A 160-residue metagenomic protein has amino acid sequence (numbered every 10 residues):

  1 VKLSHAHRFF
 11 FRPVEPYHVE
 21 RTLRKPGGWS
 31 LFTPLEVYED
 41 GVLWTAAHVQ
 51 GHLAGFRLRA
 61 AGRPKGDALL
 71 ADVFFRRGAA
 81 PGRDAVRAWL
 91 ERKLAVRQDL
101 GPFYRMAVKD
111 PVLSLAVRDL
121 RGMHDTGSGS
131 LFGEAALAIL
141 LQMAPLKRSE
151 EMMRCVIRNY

Functional and structural regions predicted by a protein language model:
V1-Y160: HhH-family (HhH-GPD) DNA N-glycosylase catalytic core used in base-excision repair
